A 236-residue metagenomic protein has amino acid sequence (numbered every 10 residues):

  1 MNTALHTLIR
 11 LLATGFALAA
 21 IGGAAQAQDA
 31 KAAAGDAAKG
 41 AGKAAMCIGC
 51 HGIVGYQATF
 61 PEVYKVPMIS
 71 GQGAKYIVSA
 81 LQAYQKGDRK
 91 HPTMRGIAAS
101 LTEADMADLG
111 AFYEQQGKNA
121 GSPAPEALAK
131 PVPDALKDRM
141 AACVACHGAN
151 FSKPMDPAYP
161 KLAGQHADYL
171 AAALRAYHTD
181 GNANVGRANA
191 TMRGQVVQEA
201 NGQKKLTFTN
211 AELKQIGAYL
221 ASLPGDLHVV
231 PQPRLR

Functional and structural regions predicted by a protein language model:
M1-T7: N-terminal secretory signal peptides that target proteins for export/translocation
R10-A20: Bacterial N-terminal signal peptides
A25-A44, Y56-K65, E114-M140, A158 (+4 more regions): Electrostatic cytochrome c docking/interface patches
A37, V54-Y84, R95-S100, V144 (+2 more regions): Gly/Gly-Pro-rich "capping" loops immediately C-terminal to redox-active cysteine motifs in periplasmic/lumenal
A45-V54, L109, M140-N150, I216 (+1 more regions): The canonical Cys-X-X-Cys-His
V63-Y64, A74-A129: Extracytoplasmic c-type cytochrome modules immediately beyond a signal peptide or single-pass transmembrane anchor
A99-S122, Q198-R234: C-terminal capping alpha-helices of c-type cytochrome domains
P157-L227: Structured core of small recognition/catalytic domains
